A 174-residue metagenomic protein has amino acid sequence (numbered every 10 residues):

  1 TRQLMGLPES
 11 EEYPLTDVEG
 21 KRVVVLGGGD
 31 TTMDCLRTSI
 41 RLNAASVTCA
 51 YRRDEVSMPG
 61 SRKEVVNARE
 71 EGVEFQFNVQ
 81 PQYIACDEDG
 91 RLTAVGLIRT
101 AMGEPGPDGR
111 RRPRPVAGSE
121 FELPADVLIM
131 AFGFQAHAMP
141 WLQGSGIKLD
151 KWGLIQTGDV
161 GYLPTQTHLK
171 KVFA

Functional and structural regions predicted by a protein language model:
T1-G20, P105-A174: FAD-site-proximal beta/loop scaffold in flavoenzymes
P8-A44: Rossmann-like NAD(P)H-binding beta-loop-alpha module
T31-D34, E55-P59, Y83-A85, G103-P105 (+1 more regions): Flexible loop/turn segments at secondary-structure boundaries
L36-Y83: Rossmann-like dinucleotide-binding cores of NAD(P)H-dependent redox enzymes
E74-Q76, G96, F173: General small-molecule cofactor/ligand-binding pocket signal
N78-R91, T100-G103: A conserved short coil-to-beta-strand element within the FAD-binding core of flavoproteins
T93-T100, A117: Active-site loop ensemble at the mouth of alpha/beta enzyme cores that anchors a bound cofactor
